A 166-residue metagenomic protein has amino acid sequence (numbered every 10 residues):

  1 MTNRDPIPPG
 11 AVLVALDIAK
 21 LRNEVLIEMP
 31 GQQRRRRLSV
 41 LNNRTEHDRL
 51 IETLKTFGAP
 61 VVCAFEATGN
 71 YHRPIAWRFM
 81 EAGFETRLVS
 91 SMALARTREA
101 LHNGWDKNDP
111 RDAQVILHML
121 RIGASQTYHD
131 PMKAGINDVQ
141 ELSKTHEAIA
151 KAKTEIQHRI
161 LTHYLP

Functional and structural regions predicted by a protein language model:
T2-M29, I116: Gly/Thr-rich phosphate-binding beta-strand-loop-beta motif of the actin/hexokinase/Hsp70
L16, F65, R111: Active-site flanking residues adjacent to catalytic metal/cofactor-binding acidic residues
A19-T45: Short glycine-rich, Thr/Ser-proximal phosphate-binding strand/loop in the N-terminal lobe of ATP-dependent enzymes
K20, G69, A93: Short, glycine/acidic-enriched loop or turn micro-motifs at the edges of active sites
R44-V62: Short, basic/hydrophobic alpha-helical segments
P60-Y71: Short glycine-rich phosphate-binding loop at a beta-alpha junction
P74-G83: Glycine-rich loop at the start of a catalytic domain that most often binds anionic cofactors/ligands
M80, R87-P166: Long, charge-rich intrinsically disordered scaffolds of nucleic-acid metabolism proteins
